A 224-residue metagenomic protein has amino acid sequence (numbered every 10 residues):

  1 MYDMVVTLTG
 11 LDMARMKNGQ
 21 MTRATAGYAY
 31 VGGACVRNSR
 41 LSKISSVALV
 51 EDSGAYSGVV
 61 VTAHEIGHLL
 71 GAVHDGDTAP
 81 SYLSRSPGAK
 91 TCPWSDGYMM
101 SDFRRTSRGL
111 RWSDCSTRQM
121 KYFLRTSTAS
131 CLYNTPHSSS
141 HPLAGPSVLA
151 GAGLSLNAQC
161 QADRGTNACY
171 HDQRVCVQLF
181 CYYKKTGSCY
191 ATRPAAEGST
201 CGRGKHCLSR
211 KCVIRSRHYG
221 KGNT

Functional and structural regions predicted by a protein language model:
M1-T224: Extracellular (secreted or membrane-anchored) zinc-dependent metallopeptidases, primarily metzincins but also closely
